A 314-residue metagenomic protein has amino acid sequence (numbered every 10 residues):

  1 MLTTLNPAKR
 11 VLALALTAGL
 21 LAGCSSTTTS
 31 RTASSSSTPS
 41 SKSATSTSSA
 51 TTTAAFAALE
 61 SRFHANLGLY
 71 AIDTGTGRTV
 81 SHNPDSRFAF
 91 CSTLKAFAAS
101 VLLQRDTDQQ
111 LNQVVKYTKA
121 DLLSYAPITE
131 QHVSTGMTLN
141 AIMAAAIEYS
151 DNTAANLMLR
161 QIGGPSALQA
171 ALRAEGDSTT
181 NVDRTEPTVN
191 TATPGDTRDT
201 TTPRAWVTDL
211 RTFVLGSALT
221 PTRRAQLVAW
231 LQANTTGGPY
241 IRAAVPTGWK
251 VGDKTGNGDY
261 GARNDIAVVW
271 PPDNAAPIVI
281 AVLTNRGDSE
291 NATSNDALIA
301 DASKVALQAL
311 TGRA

Functional and structural regions predicted by a protein language model:
T3-A13, S25-F56, Q161, V214-T235 (+1 more regions): Structured C-terminal helix/loop/strand segments within mature extracytoplasmic catalytic/sensor domains
L20-G23: C-terminal motif of bacterial Sec signal peptides marking the signal peptidase cleavage site
T51-P84, V269, I280: A short, well-structured edge-of-sheet supersecondary motif
N66, L159-L215: Mid-domain, small-residue-enriched loop/turn segments at the edges of structured enzyme/sensor domains
T74, N112-T129, I162-G164, V189: Acidic helix-start/capping segments at beta-turn-to-alpha-helix junctions
G77, F88-A120, A146, I280: Active-site SXXK
L122-M158, P165: Conserved catalytic neighborhood of penicillin-recognizing serine enzymes
G195-W249, T255: A conserved catalytic-loop motif detector
